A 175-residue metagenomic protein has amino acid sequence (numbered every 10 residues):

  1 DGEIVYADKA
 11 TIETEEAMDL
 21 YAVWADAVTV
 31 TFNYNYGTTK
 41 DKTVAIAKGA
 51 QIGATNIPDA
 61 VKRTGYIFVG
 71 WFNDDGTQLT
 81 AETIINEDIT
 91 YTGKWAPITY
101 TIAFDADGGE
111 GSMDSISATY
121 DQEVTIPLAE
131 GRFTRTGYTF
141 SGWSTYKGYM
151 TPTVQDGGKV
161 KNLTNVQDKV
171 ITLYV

Functional and structural regions predicted by a protein language model:
D1-V175: Secondary-structure capping and domain/repeat boundary segments
